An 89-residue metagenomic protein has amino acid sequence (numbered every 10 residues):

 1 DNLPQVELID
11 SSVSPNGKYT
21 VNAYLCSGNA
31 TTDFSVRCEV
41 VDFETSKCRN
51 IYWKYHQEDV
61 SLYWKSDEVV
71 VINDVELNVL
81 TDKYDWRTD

Functional and structural regions predicted by a protein language model:
D1-N2, C38-R49, L77-D89: Surface-exposed loop/turn elements that mediate protein-protein interactions on large endomembrane-trafficking
D1-S46: N-terminal export/targeting and maturation segments
V6-I9, I51, I72: Weak global preference for isoleucine
W53-D89: Acidic, small-residue rich beta-repeat scaffolds with periodic aromatic anchors
